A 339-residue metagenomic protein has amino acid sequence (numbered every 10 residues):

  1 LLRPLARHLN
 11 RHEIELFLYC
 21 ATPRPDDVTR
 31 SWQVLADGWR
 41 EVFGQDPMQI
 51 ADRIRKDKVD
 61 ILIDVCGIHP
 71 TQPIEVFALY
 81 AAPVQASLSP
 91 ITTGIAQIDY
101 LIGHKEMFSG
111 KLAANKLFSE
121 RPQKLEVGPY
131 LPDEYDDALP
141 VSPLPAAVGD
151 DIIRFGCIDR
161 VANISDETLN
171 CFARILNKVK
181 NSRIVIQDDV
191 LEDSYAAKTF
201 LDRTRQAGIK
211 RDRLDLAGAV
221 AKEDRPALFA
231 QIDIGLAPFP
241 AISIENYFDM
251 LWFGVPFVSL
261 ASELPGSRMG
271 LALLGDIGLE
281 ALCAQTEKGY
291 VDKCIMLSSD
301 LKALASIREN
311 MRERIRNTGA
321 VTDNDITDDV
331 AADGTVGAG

Functional and structural regions predicted by a protein language model:
L1-I14, V127-A217, A221: Conserved catalytic-core segment of nucleotide-activated headgroup transferases in glycan assembly
L1-W39, T93: N-terminal subdomain of nucleotide-sugar transferases
G38-Q45, L216-G218, A281-E287, M296: Short acidic-hydrophobic, aromatic-tinged amphipathic segments that line or gate anion-handling sites
V42-I50, L214-A227, I242: Conserved active-site histidine-acidic residue motif and adjacent donor-binding/catalytic loop of glycosyltransferases
I61-P70, V76-I95, K222-M269: A donor-sugar binding/catalytic signature common to diverse glycosyltransferases and related nucleotide-sugar
E106-C171, E313, N317, V321 (+1 more regions): Glycine-rich phosphate/pyrophosphate-binding loop and adjacent beta-alpha nucleotide/cofactor-binding cores
D159-V161, R174-N177, Q187, K198-D202 (+1 more regions): C-terminal amphipathic helix plus adjacent low-complexity, charged tail appended to glycosyltransferase catalytic
A230, I234, P238-A320: Catalytic binding pocket for nucleotide-activated donors in carbohydrate/polymer assembly enzymes
